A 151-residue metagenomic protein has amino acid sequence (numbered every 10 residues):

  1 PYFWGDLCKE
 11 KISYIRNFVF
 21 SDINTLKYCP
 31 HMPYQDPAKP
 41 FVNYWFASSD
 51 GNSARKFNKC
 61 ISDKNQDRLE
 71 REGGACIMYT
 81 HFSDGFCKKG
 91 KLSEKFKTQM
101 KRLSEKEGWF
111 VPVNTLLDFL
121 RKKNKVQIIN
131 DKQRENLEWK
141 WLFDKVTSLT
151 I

Functional and structural regions predicted by a protein language model:
P1-E72, I77, I151: Active-site-adjacent pocket scaffolds in enzyme catalytic domains
E70, G74-A75, H81-I151: Active-site and substrate-binding clefts of carbohydrate-active enzymes
